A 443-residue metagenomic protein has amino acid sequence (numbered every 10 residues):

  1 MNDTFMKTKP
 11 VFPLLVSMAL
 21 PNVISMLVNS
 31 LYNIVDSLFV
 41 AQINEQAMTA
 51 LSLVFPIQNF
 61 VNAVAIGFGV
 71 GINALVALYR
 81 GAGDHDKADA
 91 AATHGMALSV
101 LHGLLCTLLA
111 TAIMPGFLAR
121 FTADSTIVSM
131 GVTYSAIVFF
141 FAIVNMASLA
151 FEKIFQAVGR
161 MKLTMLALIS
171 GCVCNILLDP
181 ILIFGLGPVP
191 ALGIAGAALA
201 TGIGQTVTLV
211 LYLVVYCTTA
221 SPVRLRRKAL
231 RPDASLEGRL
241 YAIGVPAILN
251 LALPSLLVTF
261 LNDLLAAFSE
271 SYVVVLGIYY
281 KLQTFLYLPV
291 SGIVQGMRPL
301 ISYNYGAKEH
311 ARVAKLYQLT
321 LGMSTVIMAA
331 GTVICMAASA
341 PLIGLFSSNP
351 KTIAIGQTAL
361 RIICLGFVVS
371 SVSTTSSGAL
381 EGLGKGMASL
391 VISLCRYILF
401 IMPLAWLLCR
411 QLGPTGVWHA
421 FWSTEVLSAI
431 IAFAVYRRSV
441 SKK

Functional and structural regions predicted by a protein language model:
M1-A19, V76-I143, V189-V245, I301-G366 (+1 more regions): Short alpha-helical transmembrane segments in multi-pass integral membrane proteins
V16, L31-Y32, F68, L109-I113 (+13 more regions): Residue-level signal for transmembrane alpha-helical positions in Major Facilitator Superfamily
S17-D36, I137, G171, G204-T208 (+4 more regions): Transmembrane helical elements of multi-pass membrane transporters/channels
L27, L31-T49, L118-S125, I181-L192 (+4 more regions): Helix-terminus/linker motif at the lipid-water interface of multi-pass membrane proteins
M48-L108, N145-G159, L163-T164, N262 (+2 more regions): Small-residue-rich hydrophobic transmembrane alpha-helices
F60-A63, T107, N175-P180, L209-L213 (+4 more regions): Hydrophobic transmembrane alpha-helices of multi-pass small-molecule transporters
G69, N73, V138-Q156, T164-C172 (+5 more regions): Short runs within selected transmembrane alpha-helices of multi-pass transporters and secretion channels
A110, K153, D179, I183 (+7 more regions): Structural signal for membrane-spanning alpha-helices in multi-pass inner-membrane proteins, emphasizing helix cores
